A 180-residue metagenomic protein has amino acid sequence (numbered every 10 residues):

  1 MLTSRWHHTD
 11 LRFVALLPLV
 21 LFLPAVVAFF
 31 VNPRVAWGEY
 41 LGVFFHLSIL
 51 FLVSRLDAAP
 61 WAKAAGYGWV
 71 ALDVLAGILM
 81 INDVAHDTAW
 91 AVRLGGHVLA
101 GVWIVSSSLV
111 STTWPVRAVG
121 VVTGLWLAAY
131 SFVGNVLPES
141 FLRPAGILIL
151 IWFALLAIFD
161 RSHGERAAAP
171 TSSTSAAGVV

Functional and structural regions predicted by a protein language model:
M1-V179: Hydrophobic, aromatic-enriched alpha-helical segments typical of multi-pass transmembrane helices
